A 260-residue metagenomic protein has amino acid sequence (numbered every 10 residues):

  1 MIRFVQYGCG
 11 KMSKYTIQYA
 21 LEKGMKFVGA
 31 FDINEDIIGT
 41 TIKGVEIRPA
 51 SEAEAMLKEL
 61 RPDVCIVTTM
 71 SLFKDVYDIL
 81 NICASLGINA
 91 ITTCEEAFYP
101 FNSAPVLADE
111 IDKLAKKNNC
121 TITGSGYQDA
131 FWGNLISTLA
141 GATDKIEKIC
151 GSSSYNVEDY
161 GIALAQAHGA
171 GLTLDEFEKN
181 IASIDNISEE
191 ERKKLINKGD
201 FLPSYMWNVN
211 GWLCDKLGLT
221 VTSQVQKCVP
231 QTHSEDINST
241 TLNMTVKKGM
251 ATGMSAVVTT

Functional and structural regions predicted by a protein language model:
M1-K26: NAD(P)+-binding Rossmann beta1-loop-alpha1 motif at the extreme N-terminus of oxidoreductases
R3, Y7, K11, G141-T260: Active-site-lining helix/loop region of Rossmann-like oxidoreductase modules
Y15, E22-K43: NAD(P)-binding Rossmann-fold cofactor-contacting core
I33, M70, E95-F98, Y127-Q128 (+1 more regions): Short, ordered loop/turn segments at secondary-structure junctions
N34-L60: Conserved N-terminal Rossmann-fold NAD(P) cofactor-binding segment
M56-V64, F73-E95: Rossmann-fold NAD(P) dinucleotide-binding segment
C94-C120: Rossmann-fold NAD(P)-binding glycine/threonine-rich loop
N118-E147, S154: Adenosine-phosphate binding glycine-rich loop
